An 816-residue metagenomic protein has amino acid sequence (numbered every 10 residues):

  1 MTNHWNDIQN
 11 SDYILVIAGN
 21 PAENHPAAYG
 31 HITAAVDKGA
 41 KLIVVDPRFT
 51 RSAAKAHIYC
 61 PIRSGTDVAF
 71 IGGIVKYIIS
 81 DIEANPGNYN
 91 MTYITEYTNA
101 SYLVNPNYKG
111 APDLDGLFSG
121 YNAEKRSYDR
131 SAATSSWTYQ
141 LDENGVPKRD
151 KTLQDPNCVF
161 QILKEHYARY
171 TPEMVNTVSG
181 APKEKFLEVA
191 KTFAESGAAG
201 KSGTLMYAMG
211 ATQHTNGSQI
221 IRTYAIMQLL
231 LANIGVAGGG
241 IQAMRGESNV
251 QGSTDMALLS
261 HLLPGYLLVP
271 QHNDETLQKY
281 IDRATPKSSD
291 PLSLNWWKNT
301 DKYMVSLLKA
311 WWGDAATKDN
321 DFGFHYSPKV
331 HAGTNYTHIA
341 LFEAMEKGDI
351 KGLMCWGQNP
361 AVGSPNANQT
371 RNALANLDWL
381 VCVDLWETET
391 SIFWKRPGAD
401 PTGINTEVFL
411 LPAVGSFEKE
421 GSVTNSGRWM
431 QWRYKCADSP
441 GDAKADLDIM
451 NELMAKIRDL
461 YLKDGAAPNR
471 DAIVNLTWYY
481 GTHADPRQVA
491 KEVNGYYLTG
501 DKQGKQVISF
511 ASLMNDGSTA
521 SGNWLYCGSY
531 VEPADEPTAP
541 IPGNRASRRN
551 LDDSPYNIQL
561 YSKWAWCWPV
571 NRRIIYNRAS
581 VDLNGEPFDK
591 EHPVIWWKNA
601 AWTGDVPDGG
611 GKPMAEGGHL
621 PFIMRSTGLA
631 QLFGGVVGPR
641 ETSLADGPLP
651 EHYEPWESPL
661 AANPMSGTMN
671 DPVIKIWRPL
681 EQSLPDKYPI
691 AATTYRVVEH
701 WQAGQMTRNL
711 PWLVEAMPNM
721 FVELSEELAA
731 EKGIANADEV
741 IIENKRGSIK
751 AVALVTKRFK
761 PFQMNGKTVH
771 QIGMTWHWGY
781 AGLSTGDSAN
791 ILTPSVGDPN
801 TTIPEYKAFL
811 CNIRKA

Functional and structural regions predicted by a protein language model:
M1-A27, H31-T33, K38-A40, V159-I162 (+4 more regions): Extended redox/cofactor-interaction regions of prokaryotic respiratory oxidoreductases
W5, T406-S439, L632, V755 (+2 more regions): Glycine/threonine-rich phosphate-binding loop and adjacent beta-strand/alpha-helix elements that clamp
A53-A199, P286, L292, W296 (+2 more regions): Long, well-ordered, tryptophan-enriched scaffold segments
A54-I62, S391-F393, P412, W429-S439 (+1 more regions): Short beta-alpha connecting loops at secondary-structure transitions that line or flank enzyme active sites
A84-Y93, K185-L187, S202-L205, I234-A243 (+8 more regions): Acidic/polar loop patches that form or flank catalytic/metal-binding clefts of enzymes that bind anionic ligands
M174-A181, Y207-T215, G246-S248, G357-V362 (+1 more regions): Conserved short loop/turn motifs at secondary-structure junctions
G421, R428-A520, L525, S529-Y530: Long, C-terminal catalytic modules of enzymes
D448-L498, D605-P607, G611-M614, G628-E654 (+6 more regions): Long, contiguous, secondary-structure-rich segments that constitute the structural scaffold of globular domains
